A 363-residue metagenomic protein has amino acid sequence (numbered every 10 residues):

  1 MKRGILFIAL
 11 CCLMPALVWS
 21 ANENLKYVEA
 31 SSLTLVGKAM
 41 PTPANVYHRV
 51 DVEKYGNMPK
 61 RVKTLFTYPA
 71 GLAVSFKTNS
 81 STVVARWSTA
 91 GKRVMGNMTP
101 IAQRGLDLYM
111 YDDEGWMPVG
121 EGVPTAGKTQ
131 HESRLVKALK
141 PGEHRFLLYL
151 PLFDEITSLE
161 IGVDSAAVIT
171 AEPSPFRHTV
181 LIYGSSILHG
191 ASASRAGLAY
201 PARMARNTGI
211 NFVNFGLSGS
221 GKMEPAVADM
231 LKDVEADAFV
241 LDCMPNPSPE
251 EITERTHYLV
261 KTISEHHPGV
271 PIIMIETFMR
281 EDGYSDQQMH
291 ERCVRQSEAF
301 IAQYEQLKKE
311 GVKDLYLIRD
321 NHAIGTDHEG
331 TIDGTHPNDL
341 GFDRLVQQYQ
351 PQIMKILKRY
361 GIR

Functional and structural regions predicted by a protein language model:
G4, A9-L13, V18-T179, M354-R363: N-terminal secretory targeting modules
A85, Y183-G184, I275: Short hydrophobic segments within beta-strands
R177-P201: Catalytic nucleophile-elbow at a beta strand-turn-alpha helix junction centered on a G-D-S/GDSL motif, marking
Y200, R255, L259, Q296-Q303: A general structural detector for well-ordered alpha-helical segments in enzyme core domains, enriched
P201-N214, E305: Short helix-loop-beta junction
M204, G221-H257, T262-H266, T277-Y284: Oxyanion-hole/transition-state-stabilizing segment in secreted/luminal serine hydrolases and related acyltransferases
H267-I272: A short helix->loop->beta-strand "cap" motif at the edges of active sites that frequently abuts
R280-R363: Catalytic His-Asp segment of secreted/periplasmic serine-dependent ester chemistry enzymes
